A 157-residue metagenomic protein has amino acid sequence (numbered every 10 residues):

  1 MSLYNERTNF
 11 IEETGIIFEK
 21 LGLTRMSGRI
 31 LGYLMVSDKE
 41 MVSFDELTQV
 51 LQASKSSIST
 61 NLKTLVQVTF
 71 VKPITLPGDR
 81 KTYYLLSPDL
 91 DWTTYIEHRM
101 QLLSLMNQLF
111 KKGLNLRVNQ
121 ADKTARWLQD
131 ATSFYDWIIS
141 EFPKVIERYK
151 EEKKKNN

Functional and structural regions predicted by a protein language model:
L3-G28, E152: Short alpha-helical segments that sit at the start of domains
K20, M35-K39: Short helix-capping/hinge SLiMs at alpha-helix to coil transitions
L21-M26, S43, L76-E97: Short, cationic-aromatic polyanion-contact patches
E46-Q49: A short acidic, leucine-rich amphipathic alpha-helix
T69: Glycine-centered, phosphate/nucleic-acid-interacting loop/turn motifs that mediate DNA/RNA or nucleotide
N115-N157: C-terminal regulatory/oligomerization modules of transcriptional regulators
